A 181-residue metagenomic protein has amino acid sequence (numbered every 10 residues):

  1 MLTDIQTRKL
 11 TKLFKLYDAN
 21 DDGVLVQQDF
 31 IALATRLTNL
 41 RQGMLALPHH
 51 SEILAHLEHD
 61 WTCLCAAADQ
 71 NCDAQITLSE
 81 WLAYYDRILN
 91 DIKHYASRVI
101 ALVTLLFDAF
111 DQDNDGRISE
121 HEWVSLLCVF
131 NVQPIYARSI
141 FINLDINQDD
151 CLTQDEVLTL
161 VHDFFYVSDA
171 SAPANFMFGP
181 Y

Functional and structural regions predicted by a protein language model:
L2-K9, H56-L57, F130-Q133: Helix-boundary capping/turn motifs
T3, L47, R117, P173-A174: Helix N-terminus capping/helix-initiation residues
D4-K12, L25-Q28: N-terminal amphipathic/basic helix or basic patch
L13-F14, F141: Buried hydrophobic core positions in alpha-solenoid tandem helical repeats
L16-D18, D22-K93, L105: Acidic (E/D-rich), amphipathic helical modules within compact regulatory domains
D60-N114, S125-Y181: EF-hand and EF-hand-like Ca2+-sensor regions
